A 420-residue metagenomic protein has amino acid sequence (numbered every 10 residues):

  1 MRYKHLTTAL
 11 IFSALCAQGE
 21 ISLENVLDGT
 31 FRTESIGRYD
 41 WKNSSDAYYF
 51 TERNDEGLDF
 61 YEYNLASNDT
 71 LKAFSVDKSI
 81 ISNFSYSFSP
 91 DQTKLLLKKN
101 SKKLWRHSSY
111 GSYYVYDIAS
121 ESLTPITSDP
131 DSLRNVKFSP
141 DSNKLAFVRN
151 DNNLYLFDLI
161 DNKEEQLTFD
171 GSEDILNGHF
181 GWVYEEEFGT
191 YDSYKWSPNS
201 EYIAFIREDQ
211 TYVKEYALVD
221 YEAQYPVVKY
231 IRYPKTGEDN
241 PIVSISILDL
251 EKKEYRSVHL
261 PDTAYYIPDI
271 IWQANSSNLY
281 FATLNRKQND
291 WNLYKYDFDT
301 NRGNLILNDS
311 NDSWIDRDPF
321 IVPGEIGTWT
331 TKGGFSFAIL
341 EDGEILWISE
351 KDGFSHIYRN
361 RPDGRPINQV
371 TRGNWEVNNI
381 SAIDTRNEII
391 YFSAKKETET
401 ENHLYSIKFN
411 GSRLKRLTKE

Functional and structural regions predicted by a protein language model:
Q18-E34, K253-H259: A short helix->beta-strand "capping" segment at the edge of beta-propeller domains
L27-F60: Beta-strand-rich domains and repeat architectures in extracellular enzymes and scaffolds, especially beta-propellers
G29, N68-L71, N100-W105, S109-S112 (+4 more regions): Predominantly five- to eight-bladed beta-propeller fold
Y39-D46, Y86-K94, V136-K144, R149 (+4 more regions): Blade-terminus and WD-like Trp-Asp/Gly-His loop motifs, strongest in beta-propeller folds
E56-E62, W105-S112, D151-L156, Y212-L218 (+4 more regions): Structural motif
L65-N68, D117-E121, L159-N162, D249-K253 (+3 more regions): Short loop/turn segments that connect beta-strands within beta-propeller blades
N68-K102, P125, D129-S132, S310-S313 (+2 more regions): Blade-loop segments of beta-propeller domains
H107-Y155, D161-S193: Asp-box/WD-like beta-propeller blade repeats and closely related beta-sheet repeat scaffolds
